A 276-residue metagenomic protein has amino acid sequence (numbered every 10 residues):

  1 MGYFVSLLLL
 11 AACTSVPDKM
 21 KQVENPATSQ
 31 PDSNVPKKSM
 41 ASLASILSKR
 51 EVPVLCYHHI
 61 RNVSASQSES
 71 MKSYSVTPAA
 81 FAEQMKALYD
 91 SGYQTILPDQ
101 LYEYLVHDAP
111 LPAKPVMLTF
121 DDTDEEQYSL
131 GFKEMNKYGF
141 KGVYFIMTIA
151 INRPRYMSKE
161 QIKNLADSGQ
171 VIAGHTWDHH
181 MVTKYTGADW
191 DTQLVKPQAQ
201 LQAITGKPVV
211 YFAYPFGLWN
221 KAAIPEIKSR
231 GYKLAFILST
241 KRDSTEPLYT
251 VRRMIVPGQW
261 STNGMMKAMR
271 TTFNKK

Functional and structural regions predicted by a protein language model:
M1-L7: Sec-dependent signal peptide recognition, specifically the positively charged N-region followed immediately by
A11-A12: C-terminal motif of bacterial Sec signal peptides marking the signal peptidase cleavage site
P17-L118, E125-E126, K184-K276: C-terminal active-site subregion of NodB/CE4 polysaccharide deacetylases
H58, H175, H179: Histidine-centered divalent metal-coordination motifs
L118-T119, I172: Residue-level marker for buried hydrophobic side chains located in beta-strands that build the well-ordered beta-sheet
Y128-T148: A short alpha/beta connector and helix-capping loop motif
F132-G139, M157-A173: Acidic (Asp/Glu)-rich catalytic clusters
F145, H175, A235-I237: Short beta-strand and adjacent tight-turn residues that come in two discontinuous sequence segments and form the edges
